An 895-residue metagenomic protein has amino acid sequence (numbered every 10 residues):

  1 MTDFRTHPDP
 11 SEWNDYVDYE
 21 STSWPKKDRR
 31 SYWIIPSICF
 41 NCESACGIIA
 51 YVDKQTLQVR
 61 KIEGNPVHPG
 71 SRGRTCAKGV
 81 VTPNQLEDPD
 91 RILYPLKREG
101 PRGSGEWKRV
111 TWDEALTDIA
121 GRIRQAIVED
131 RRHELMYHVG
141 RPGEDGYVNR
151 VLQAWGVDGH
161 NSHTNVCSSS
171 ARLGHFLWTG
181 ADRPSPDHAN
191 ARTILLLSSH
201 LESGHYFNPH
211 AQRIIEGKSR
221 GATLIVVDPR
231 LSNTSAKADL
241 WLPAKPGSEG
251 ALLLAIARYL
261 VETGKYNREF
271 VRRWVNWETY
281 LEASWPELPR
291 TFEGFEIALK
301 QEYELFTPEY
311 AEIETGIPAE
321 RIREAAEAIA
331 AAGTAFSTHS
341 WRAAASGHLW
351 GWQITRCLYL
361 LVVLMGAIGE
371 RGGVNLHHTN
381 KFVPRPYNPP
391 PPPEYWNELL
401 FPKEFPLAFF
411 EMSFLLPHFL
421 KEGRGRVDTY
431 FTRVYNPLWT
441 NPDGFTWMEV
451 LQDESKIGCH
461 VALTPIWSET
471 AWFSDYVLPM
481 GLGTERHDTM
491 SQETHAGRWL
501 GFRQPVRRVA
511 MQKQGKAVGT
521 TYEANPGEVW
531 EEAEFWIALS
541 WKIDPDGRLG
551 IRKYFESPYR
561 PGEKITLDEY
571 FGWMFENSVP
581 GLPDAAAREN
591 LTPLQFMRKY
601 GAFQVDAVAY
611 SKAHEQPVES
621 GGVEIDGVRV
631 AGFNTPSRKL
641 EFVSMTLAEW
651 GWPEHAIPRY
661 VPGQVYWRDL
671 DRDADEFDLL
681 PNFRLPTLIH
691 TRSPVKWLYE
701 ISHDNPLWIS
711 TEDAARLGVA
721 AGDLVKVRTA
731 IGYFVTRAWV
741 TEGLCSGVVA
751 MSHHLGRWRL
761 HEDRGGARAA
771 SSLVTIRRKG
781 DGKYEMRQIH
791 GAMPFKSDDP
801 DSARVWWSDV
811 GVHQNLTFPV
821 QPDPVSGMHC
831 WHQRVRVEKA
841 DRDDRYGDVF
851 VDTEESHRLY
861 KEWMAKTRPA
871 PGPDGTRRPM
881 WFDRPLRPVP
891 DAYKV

Functional and structural regions predicted by a protein language model:
M1-Y266, E293, E309, P318 (+9 more regions): N-terminal export/assembly segments and adjacent metallocofactor-ligating motifs of anaerobic energy-metabolism
R30, S37-N41, G351, A631 (+1 more regions): Short Gly/Pro-enriched turn/cap motifs at secondary-structure boundaries
Y32, V59, G73, E134 (+7 more regions): A residue-level signal for beta-strand positions that form part of recognition/binding surfaces within mature
N65-H68, L647-E649, A738-C745: A short, sequence-level motif marking secondary-structure junctions
Q153-D158, V363-L364, D453: Short helix-loop-beta junction
S170-W350, T355, M365-E370, H378-T379 (+7 more regions): Non-catalytic alpha/beta scaffold blocks inside enzyme catalytic domains
S185, V383-E398: Surface-exposed loop and adjacent secondary-structure segments within mature catalytic domains
Q353, P561-V695, L886, Y893: Long, low-complexity segments enriched in small/aliphatic residues
